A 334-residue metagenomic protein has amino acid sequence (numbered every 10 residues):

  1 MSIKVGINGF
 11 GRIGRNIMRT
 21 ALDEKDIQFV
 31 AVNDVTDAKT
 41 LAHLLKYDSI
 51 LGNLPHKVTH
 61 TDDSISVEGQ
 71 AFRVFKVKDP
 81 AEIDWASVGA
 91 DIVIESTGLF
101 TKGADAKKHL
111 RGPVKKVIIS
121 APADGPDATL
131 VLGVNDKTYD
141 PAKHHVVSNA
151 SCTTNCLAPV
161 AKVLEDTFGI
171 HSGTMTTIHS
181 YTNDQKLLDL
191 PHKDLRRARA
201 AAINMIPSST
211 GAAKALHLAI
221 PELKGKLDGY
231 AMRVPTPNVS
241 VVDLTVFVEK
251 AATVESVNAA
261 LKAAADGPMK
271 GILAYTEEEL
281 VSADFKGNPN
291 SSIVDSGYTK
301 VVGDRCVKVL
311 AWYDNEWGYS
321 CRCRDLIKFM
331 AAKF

Functional and structural regions predicted by a protein language model:
M1-A198, V301, D325, A332-F334: N-terminal Rossmann-like NAD(P) cofactor-binding subdomain of oxidoreductases, focused on the glycine-rich
F10, G14, K102, A150-T153 (+10 more regions): Generic structural signal for well-ordered, non-membrane alpha-helical segments in soluble metabolic enzymes
L22-D26, K162-I170, S180-N183, T210 (+5 more regions): Generic secondary-structure signature for well-ordered alpha-helical cores
V35-D37, P80, A123-D124, S151-T153 (+6 more regions): Glycine-rich beta-alpha junction loops
I65, L130-L132, V146, L188 (+5 more regions): Short clusters of hydrophobic/aromatic residues that line enzyme substrate/ligand-binding pockets
K143-H144, A200-A202, V239-D243, C306-K308: Short, solvent-exposed beta-strand edge segments and adjacent coil->beta transition regions
D166-P237: Acidic, glycine-rich segments within the central catalytic cores of soluble metabolic enzymes that bind/position
G229, V241, T245-F334: C-terminal active-site/capping subdomain that shapes the small-molecule cofactor and substrate pocket of enzyme
